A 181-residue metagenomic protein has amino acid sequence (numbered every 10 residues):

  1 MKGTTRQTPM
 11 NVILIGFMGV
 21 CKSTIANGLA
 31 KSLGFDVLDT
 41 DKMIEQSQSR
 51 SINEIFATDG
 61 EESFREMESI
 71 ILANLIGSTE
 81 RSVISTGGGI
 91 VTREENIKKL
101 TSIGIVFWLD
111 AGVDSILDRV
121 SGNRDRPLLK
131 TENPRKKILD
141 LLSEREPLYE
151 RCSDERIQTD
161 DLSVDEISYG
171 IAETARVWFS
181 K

Functional and structural regions predicted by a protein language model:
K2-Q7, G28, S32, I105 (+1 more regions): NTP-dependent small-molecule kinase module
N11: Walker A (P-loop) ATP-phosphate-binding motif of ABC ATPase nucleotide-binding domains
L14: Hydrophobic anchor at the beta1->P-loop junction of P-loop NTPases
F17-V20: P-loop (Walker A) phosphate-binding loop of NTP-binding proteins
S23: Walker A/P-loop
T40-T101, R126: ATP-dependent small-molecule kinase phosphotransfer cores that center on conserved nucleotide phosphate-binding segments
G88-I90, G112-D114, L162: Short glycine-rich anion-binding loops that position phosphate/pyrophosphate groups of nucleotides and phosphorylated
I103-E146: A glycine- and Lys/Arg-enriched "phosphate-lid" helix/loop adjacent to the NTP-binding pocket of small-molecule kinases
